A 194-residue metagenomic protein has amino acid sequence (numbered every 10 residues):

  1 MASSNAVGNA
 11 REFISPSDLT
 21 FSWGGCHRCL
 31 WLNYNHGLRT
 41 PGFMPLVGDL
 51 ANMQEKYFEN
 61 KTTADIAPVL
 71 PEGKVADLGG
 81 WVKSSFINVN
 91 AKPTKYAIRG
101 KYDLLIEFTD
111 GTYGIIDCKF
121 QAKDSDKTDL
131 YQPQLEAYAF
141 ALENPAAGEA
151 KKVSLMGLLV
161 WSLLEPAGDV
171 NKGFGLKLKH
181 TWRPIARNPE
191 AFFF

Functional and structural regions predicted by a protein language model:
M1-T112, A122: Metal-dependent nuclease catalytic cores that hydrolyze phosphodiester bonds in DNA/RNA, characterized by
N5-P16, P145-F194: Metal-dependent nuclease catalytic regions and adjoining charged, substrate-binding loops involved in nucleic-acid end
N35, F120-K123, E143-A147: Hydrophobic/aromatic-lined pockets within catalytic cores
N52, T128-P133: Short, conserved loop/turn and helix-capping segments at secondary-structure boundaries that abut family-defining
A97-R99, T112-Y113, K177-P184: Short, mixed charged/polar active-site loops that provide acid/base catalysis or chelate metal/phosphate cofactors
D103, G111-D117, S154-L158: Conserved active-site beta-strand-loop modules that form the wall/rim of enzyme catalytic pockets and either contain
C118-T128, L163: Short beta-strand-loop-alpha-helix junction that forms the active-site gateway of nucleic-acid-processing nucleases
Q132-E143: An active-site-proximal "capping" alpha-helix that borders the catalytic cofactor pocket
